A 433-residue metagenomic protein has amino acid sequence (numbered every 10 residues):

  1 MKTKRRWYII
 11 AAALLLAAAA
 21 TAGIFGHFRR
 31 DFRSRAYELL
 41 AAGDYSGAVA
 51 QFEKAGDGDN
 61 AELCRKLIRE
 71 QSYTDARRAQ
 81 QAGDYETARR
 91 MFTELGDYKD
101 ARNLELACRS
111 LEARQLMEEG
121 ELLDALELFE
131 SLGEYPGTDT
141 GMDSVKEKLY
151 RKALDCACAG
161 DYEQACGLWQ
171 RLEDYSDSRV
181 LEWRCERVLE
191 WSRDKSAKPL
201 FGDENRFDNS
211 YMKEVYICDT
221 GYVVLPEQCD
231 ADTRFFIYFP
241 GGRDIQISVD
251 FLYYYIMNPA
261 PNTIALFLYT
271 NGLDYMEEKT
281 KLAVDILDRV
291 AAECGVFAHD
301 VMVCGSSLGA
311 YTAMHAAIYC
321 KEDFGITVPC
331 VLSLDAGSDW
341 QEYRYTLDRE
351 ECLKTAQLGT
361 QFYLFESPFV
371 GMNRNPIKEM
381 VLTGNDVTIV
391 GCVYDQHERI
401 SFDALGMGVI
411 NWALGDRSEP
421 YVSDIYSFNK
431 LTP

Functional and structural regions predicted by a protein language model:
M1-A17: N-terminal Sec-pathway targeting helices
R29-L40, K66-Q80, N103-M117, D143-A157: Alpha-helical tetratricopeptide repeat
W183-T233, D424-P433: A domain-start/cap signature at the N-terminus of enzymes
D230-T233, Y238-Y275: Short substrate-entry loop that stabilizes the transition state in hydrolases
D274-C294: Alpha/beta-hydrolase active-site loop
A292-E293, H299-K354: Primarily recognizes the serine-hydrolase "nucleophile elbow" in alpha/beta-hydrolase and SGNH/GDSL folds
C330, D335-I410, G415: The feature captures the conserved acid-bearing segment of alpha/beta-hydrolase catalytic domains
